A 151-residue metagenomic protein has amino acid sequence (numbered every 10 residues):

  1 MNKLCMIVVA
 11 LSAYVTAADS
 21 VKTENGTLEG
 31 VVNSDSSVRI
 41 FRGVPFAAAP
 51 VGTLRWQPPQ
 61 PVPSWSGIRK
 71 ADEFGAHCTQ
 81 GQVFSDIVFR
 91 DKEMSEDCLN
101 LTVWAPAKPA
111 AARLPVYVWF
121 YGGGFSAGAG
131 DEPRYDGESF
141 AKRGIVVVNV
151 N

Functional and structural regions predicted by a protein language model:
L4-S12: Sec-dependent N-terminal signal peptides
Y14-V150: Non-catalytic accessory segments of hydrolases
